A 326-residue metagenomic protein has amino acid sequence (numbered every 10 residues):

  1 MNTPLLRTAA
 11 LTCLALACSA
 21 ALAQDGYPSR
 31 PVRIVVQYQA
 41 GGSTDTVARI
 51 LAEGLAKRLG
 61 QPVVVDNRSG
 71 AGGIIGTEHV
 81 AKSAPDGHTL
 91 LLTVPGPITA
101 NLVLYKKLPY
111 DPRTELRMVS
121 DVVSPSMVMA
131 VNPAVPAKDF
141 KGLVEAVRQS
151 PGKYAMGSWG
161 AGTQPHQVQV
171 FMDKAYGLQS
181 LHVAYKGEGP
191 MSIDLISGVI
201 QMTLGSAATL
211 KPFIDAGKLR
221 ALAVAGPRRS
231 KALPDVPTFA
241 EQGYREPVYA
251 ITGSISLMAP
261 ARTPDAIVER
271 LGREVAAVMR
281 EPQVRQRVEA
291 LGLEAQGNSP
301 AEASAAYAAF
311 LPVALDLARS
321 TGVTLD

Functional and structural regions predicted by a protein language model:
M1-A10: Bacterial N-terminal signal peptides that target proteins for export
A9-S19: Bacterial N-terminal signal peptides
A23-T114, K153, A161, G177-S206 (+3 more regions): N-terminal (or domain-start) structured segment
S29-P31, K174, L178, A216 (+1 more regions): An extracytoplasmic/periplasmic, membrane-proximal ligand-sensing/linker region
R49, E53, K57, E78 (+11 more regions): Solvent-exposed, polar/charged alpha-helical surfaces in well-ordered, non-transmembrane soluble domains, broadly
K82-H88, V103-P190, M202, F239-Y244 (+2 more regions): Hinge/capping helix and adjacent helix->loop/strand transition within the periplasmic-binding protein
V94-P95, P133, A207-A208, G226-P227 (+1 more regions): Short secondary-structure boundary segments
S192, S197-T203, A208-V248: Anionic-ligand binding region
